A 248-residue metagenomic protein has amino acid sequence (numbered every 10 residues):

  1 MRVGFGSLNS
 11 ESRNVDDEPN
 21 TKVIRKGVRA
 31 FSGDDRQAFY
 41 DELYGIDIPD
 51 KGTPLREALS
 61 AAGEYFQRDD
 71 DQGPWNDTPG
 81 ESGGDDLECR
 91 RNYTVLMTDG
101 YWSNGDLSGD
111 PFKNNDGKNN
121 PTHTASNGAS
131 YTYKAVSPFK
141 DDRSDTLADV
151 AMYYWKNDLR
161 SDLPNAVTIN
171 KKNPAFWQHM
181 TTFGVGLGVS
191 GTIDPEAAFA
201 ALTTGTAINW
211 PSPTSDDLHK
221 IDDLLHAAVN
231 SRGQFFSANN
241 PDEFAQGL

Functional and structural regions predicted by a protein language model:
M1-L248: P/S/T/G-enriched low-complexity
